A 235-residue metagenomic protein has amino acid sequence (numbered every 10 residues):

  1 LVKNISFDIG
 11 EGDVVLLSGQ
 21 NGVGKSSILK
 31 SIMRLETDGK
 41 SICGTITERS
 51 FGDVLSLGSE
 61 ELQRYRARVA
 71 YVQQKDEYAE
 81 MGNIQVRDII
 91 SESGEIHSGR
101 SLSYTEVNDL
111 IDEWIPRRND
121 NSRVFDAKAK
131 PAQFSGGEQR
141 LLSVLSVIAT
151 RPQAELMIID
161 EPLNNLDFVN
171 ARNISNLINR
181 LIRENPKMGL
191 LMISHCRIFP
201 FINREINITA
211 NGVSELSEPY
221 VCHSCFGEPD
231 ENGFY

Functional and structural regions predicted by a protein language model:
S18-Q20: The feature captures the beta-strand-to-loop junction immediately N-terminal to the Walker
M33: Helix-to-loop junction immediately C-terminal to a conserved catalytic motif
T45-R64: ABC ATPase NBD Q-loop/coupling interface
K75, G82-G99: Q-loop/switch helix immediately C-terminal to the Walker
L110-A132: Conserved ABC nucleotide-binding domain
K130, I158-P162: Walker B catalytic motif
G137-L156: GG-anchored amphipathic helix commonly corresponding to the ABC/SMC/Rad50 NBD signature/C-loop
D160, L166-D167, A171: ABC-family nucleotide-binding domains
